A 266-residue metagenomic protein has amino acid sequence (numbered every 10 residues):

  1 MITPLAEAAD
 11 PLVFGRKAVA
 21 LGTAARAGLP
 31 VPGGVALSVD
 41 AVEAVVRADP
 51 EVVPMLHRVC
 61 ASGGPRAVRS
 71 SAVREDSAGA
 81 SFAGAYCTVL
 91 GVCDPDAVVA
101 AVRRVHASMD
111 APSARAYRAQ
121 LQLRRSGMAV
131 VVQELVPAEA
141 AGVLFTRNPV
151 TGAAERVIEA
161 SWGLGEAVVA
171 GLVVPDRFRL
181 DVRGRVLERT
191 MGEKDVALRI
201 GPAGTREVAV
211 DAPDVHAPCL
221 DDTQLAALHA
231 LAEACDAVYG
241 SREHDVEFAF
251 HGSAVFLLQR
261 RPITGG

Functional and structural regions predicted by a protein language model:
M1-V131, A140, V215-A237, H244 (+2 more regions): N-terminal beta-alpha lobe that positions the nucleotide/phosphoryl donor in ATP/NTP-coupled carboxylate activation
R69, Q133, E159-S161: Short beta-strand segments
S70-R74, P149, F250: Short acidic, glycine-rich loop/turn motifs
A72-D76, G152, P202-A209: Membrane-targeting and insertion segments and their boundary/processing signals
A85-A111, A141-P202, L258-G266: Extended active-site and interfacial segments that coordinate phosphate-rich ligands in large catalytic machineries
A160-D245, A249-G252: Conserved catalytic alpha/beta cores of large enzymes that bind or transform nucleotide phosphates and polynucleotides
